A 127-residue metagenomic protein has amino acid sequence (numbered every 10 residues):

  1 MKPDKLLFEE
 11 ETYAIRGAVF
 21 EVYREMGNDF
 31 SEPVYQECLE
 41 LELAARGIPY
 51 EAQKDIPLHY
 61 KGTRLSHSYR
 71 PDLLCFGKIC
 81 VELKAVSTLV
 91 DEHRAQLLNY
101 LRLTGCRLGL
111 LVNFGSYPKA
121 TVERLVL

Functional and structural regions predicted by a protein language model:
M1-L6: Short, low-complexity, charge-dense intrinsically disordered segments
E11, S31-Y35, H93: Hydrophobic (often cysteine-bearing) scaffold residues that line and stabilize catalytic clefts of nucleotide/cofactor
T12-R16, L43: Long, positively charged amphipathic alpha-helical accessory segments at protein N-termini or as interdomain linkers
I15-R24: A short, surface-exposed helix-loop junction/capping segment
R16, L39, R94-L97: Alpha-helical structural signal
N28-S31, Q36-I79, V86-S87, Y117-L127: Active-site metal-binding core of divalent-cation-utilizing nuclease and nuclease-like domains
C80, K84-L127: Nucleic-acid nuclease catalytic cores
